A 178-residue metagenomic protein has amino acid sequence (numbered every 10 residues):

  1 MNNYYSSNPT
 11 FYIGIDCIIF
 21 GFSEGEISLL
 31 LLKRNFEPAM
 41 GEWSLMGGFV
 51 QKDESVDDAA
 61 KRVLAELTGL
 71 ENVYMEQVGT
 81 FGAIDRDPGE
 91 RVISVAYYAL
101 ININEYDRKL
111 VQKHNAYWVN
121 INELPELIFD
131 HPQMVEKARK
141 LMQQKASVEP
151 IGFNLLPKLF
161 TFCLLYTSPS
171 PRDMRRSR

Functional and structural regions predicted by a protein language model:
N2-S44: N-terminal strand-loop-strand
S7-F11, V50-E54, D87, R91 (+2 more regions): Short, solvent-exposed loop/helix junctions and linker helices that flank or host conserved functional motifs
F11-I15, D58-K61, A65-D107, E123 (+1 more regions): Active-site segment of metal-dependent pyrophosphate-handling enzymes, primarily the Nudix hydrolase catalytic core
E26, P38, I84, Y106 (+1 more regions): Flexible, glycine-rich phosphate/dinucleotide-binding loops and adjacent beta-alpha linkers at cofactor/substrate
E26-E66, L70, S147-C163: Conserved Nudix-box catalytic region and its N-terminal flanking loop in Nudix hydrolases and closely related
L29, R34-F36, M40, G47 (+4 more regions): Short, His- and charge-rich active-site/binding loops that engage polyanionic ligands
Y98, D107-M142, A146, L155-C163 (+1 more regions): NUDIX/MutT-family hydrolases
Y166-R178: Single conserved hydrophobic/aromatic residue that forms the stacking wall/gate of nucleotide- or nucleobase-binding
